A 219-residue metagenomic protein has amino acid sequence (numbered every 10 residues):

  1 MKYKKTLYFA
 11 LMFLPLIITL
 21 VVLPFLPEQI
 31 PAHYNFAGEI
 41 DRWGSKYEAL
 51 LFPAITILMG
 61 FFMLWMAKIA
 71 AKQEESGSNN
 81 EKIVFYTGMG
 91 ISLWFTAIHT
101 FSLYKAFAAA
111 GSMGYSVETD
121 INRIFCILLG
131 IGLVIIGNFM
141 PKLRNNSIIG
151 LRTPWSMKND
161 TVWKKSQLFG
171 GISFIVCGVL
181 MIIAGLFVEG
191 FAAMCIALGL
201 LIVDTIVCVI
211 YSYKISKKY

Functional and structural regions predicted by a protein language model:
M1-L11, Y47: N-terminal membrane topogenic signal
K5-Y8, L51-I57, F62-L64, F85-W94 (+1 more regions): Select subsegments of transmembrane alpha-helices in polytopic membrane proteins, especially boundary-proximal
V21-L50, I149-K158: Active-site and channel-lining beta-strand-loop segments that bind or position nucleotide-derived/phosphorylated
V22-L26, L58-A71, I135-G150, Y211-S216: Membrane-water interface of transmembrane alpha-helices
R42-L58, E118-I136: Alpha-helical transmembrane segments
W65-T119: Ordered, amphipathic secondary-structure segments that act as subunit-interaction surfaces in large macromolecular
L128, M194-C208: Small-residue-rich transmembrane alpha-helices that serve as helix-helix interface/gating elements in multipass
I182-L198: Extracellular/periplasmic helix-loop-helix junctions in multi-pass membrane proteins
